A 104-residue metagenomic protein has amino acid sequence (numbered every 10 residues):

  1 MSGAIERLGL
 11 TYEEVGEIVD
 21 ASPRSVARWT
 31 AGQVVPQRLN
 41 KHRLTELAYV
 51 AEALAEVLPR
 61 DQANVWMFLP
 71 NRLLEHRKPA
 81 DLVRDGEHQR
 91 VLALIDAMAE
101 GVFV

Functional and structural regions predicted by a protein language model:
M1-V104: Non-transmembrane "mature" sequence context
